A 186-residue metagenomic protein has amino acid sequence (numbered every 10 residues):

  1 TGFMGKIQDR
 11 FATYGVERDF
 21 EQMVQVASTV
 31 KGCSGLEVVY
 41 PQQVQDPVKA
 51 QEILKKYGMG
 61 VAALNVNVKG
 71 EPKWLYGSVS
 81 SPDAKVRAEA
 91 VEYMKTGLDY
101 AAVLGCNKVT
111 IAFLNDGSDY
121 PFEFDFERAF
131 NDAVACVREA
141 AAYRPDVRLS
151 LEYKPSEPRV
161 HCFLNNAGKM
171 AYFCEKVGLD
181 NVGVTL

Functional and structural regions predicted by a protein language model:
T1, V38-Y40, A63-V68, I111-F113 (+2 more regions): A cross-domain feature marking catalytic cores of carbohydrate-active enzymes and several ubiquitous metabolic/repair
T1-T96, A102, L179: N-terminal pre-domain/capping segments
K56, G60, Y76-G183: Active-site acidic/histidine proton-transfer and metal-coordination neighborhood in alpha/beta enzyme cores
